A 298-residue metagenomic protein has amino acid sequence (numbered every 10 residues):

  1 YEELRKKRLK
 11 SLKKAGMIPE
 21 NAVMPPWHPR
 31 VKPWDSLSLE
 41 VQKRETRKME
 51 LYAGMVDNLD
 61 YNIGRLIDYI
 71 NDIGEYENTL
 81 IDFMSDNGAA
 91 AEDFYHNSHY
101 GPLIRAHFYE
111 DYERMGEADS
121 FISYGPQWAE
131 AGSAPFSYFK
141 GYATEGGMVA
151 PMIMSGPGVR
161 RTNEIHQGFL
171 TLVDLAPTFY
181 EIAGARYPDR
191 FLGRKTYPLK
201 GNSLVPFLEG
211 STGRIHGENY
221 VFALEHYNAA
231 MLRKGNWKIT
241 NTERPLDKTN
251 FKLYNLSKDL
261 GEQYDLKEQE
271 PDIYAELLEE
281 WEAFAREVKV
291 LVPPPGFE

Functional and structural regions predicted by a protein language model:
Y1, R47-N58: The substrate-binding groove and active-site-proximal loops of carbohydrate-active enzymes, especially glycoside
Y1-L37, A91-A150: Core domains of carbohydrate- and sulfate-ester-processing enzymes
M24, I67, T79, A91-A106 (+4 more regions): Short, solvent-exposed loop/turn and secondary-structure capping segments
M24-R30, S36-E45, L175, G213 (+5 more regions): Long, internal low-complexity/basic segments
K43-Y52, V159-E164, E262-Q263: Glycine- and acidic
V56-L59, I63-L66, I70, T79-G88 (+3 more regions): Beta-strand elements within well-structured catalytic alpha/beta cores of enzymes that handle phosphate/sulfate esters
G88-H96, S211-G217: Secretory-pathway/luminal and periplasmic proteins that interact with or process carbohydrate-rich
A118-G147, V159-G168, L172-L256, E287-P293: C-terminal cap/loop subdomain of S1 sulfatases and analogous C-terminal strand-loop tails that border
